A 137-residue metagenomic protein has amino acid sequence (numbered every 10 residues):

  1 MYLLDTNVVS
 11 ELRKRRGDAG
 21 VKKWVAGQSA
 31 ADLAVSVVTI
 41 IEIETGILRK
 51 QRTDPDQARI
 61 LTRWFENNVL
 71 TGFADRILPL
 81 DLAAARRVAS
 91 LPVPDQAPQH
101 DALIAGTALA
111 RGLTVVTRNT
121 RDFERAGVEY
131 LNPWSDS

Functional and structural regions predicted by a protein language model:
M1, A105, L109-S137: Acidic, PIN/NYN-like endoribonuclease modules and their adjacent C-terminal/linker elements
M1-T39, R49-R63, S137: Short, well-structured N-terminal submotif of metal-dependent ribonuclease cores
D5, E42, D101, N119-D122: Acidic active-site catalytic centers that drive phospho-/nucleotidyl reactions and related ester hydrolyses
V9, I40-I43, A85, F123: A generic structural signal for short hydrophobic patches within well-formed alpha-helices
E11-L12, W24, G46, R87-V88 (+2 more regions): Residues that scaffold the ATP/ADP-binding catalytic core of kinase and kinase-like folds
V21-A26, I104-A105, T120: Short amphipathic alpha-helical segments and helix-helix/interface helices
T45-Q51, T71-R118: Active-site neighborhoods of divalent-metal-dependent phosphate/nucleic-acid chemistry enzymes
